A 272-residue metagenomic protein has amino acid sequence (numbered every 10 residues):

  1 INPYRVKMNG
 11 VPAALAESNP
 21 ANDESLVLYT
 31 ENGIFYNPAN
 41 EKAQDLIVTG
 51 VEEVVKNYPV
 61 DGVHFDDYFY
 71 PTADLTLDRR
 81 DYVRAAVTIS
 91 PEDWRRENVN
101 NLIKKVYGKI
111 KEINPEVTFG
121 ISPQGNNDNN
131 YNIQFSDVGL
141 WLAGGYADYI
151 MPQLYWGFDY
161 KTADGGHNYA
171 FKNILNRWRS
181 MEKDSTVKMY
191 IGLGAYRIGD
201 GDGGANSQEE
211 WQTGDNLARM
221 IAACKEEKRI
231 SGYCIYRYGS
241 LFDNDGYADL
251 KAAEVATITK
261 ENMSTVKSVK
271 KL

Functional and structural regions predicted by a protein language model:
I1-E53, N57: Active-site-adjacent "subsite" loops/lids of carbohydrate-active enzymes
N2-V6, F65-Y70, S122-N126, Y155-G157 (+2 more regions): Active-site beta-loop-alpha junctions enriched in small/polar residues
L28-I34, Y68, A73-R84: Active-site histidine-acidic residue metal-binding/catalytic motifs, centered on HxH/HExxH-like signatures
E41-K56, N129-G144, Q208-E226: Short, acidic/polar
I47, V54, V63-D66, I110 (+5 more regions): Conserved, mostly hydrophobic/aromatic
Y58-P59, H64, Y146, R229: Short loop/turn motifs at secondary-structure junctions
D74-G204: Glycoside hydrolase catalytic-domain groove-lining segments
A143-N168, R177-K271: Substrate-binding cleft of secreted/luminal carbohydrate-active enzymes
